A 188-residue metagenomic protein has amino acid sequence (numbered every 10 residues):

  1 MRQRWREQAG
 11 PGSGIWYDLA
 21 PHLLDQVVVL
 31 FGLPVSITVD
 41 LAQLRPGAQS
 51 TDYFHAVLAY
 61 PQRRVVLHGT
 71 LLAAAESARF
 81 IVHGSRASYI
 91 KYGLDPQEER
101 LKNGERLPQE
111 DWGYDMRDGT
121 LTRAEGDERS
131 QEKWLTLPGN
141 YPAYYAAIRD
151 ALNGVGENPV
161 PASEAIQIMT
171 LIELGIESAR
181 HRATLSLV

Functional and structural regions predicted by a protein language model:
M1-G47, R182: Predominantly a Rossmann-like dinucleotide-binding segment in NAD(P)-dependent oxidoreductases
P21, H68-E76: Glycine-rich phosphate/pyrophosphate-binding beta-alpha loops
L23-L24, Y144-A146, I172: A general structural signal for well-ordered alpha-helical segments in protein cores
Q49-Y53: A short, glycine/Asx- and small/polar-enriched loop/turn that sits immediately N-terminal to a beta-strand
A56-Q62, V82-S85: Active-site beta-strand termini and strand-to-loop segments that position acidic
I81-S163: C-terminal glycine/acidic-rich active-site capping loop/insertion
I166-A179: C-terminal hydrophobic helical "lid"/dimerization subdomain of Rossmann-like NAD(P)H-dependent oxidoreductases
E177-V188: C-terminal capping/lid region of NAD(P)-dependent oxidoreductase domains
